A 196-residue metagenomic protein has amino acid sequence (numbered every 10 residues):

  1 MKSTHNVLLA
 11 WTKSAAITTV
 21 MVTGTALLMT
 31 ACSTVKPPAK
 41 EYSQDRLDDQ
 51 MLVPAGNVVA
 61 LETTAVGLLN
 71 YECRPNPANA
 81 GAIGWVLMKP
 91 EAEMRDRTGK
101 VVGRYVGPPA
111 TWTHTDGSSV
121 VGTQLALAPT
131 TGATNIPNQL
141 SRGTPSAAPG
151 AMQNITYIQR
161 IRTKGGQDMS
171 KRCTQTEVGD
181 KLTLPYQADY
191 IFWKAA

Functional and structural regions predicted by a protein language model:
S3-V20: Bacterial N-terminal signal peptides that target proteins for export
L28-A31: C-terminal motif of bacterial Sec signal peptides marking the signal peptidase cleavage site
S33-V35: Bacterial signal peptide processing site
P38-L68, P77-A196: Primary mode marks residue(s) on the alpha4-beta5-alpha5 output face of response regulator receiver
